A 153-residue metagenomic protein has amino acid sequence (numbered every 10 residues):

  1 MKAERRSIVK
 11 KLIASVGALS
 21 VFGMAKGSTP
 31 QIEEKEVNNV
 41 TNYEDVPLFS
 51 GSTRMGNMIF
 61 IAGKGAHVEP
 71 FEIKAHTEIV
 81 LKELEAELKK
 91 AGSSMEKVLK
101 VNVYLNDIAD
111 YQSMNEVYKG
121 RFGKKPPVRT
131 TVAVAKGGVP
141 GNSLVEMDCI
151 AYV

Functional and structural regions predicted by a protein language model:
K2-E78, N106-V153: N-terminal presequence-like segments and the immediate start of the first folded domain
K74-K89: Short, well-ordered amphipathic alpha-helical segments that serve as non-catalytic structural scaffolds within diverse
L84, V103, M114: Hydrophobic pocket/interface hotspot
S94-M95: Alpha-helix N-cap/start motif
V98-D107: Acidic helix-start/capping segments at beta-turn-to-alpha-helix junctions
